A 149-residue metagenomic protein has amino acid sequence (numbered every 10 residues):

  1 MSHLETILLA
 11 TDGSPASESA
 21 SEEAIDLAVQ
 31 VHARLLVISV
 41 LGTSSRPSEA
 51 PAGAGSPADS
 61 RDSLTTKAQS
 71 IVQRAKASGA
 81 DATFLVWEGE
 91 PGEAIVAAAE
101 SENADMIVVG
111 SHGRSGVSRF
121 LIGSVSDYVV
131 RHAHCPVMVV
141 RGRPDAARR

Functional and structural regions predicted by a protein language model:
M1-S2, Q30, Q73-I107, P144-R149: Structural beta-alpha unit
S2-P51, A80: Small/aliphatic-rich secondary-structure junction motif
S17, S21, L64, L121-S126: Short, conserved glycine- and acidic-residue-centered signature motifs in active-site or ligand-binding loops
S19, A94, G116: Phosphate- and divalent-cation-binding pockets in alpha/beta enzyme and binding domains that engage nucleotide-derived
E23, D59-I71, A94: Short, solvent-exposed amphipathic alpha-helices that sit in or adjacent to ligand/effector-binding or catalytic
D26, A98-R149: Gly/Ser-rich helix-loop-strand patches that form or flank binding pockets for ribonucleotide-derived cofactors
L36-I38, T83-W87, M138: General small-molecule cofactor/ligand-binding pocket signal
I38-T66, D145-R149: Acidic, proline/glycine-rich short linear motifs
